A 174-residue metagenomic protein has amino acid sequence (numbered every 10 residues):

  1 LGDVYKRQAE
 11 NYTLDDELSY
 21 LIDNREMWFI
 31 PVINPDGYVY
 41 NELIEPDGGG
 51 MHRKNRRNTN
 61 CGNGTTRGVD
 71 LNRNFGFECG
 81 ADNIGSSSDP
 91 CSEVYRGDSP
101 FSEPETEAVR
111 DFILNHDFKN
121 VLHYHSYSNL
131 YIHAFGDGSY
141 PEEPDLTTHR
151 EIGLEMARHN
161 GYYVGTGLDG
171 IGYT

Functional and structural regions predicted by a protein language model:
L1-Y5: Short, small-residue-biased leader/transition segments that mark boundaries at the very start of proteins
K6-A9, I30, R110: Short, well-ordered alpha-helical packing segments
K6-D23, G76: Flexible, small-residue-rich helix->loop connector segments that border functional cores
E10, P35-Y38, F77-G80: Alpha-helix capping at helix-to-loop junctions
L18, N34, R67, L71: Glycine-rich, flexible loop/turn motifs
Y20-N41: Short, conserved secondary-structure transition motifs
Y40-E42, H133-A134: Short, well-ordered secondary-structure micro-motifs
D47-T174: Metallocarboxypeptidase
